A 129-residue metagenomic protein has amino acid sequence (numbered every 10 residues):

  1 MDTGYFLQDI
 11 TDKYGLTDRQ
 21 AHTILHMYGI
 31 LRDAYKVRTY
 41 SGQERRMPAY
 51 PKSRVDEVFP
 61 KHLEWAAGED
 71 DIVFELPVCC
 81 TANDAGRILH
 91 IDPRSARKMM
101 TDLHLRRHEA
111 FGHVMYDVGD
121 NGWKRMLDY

Functional and structural regions predicted by a protein language model:
M1-I24, D71-M99: Polyanion-binding surface elements
D2, K13, M27, Y40 (+4 more regions): Intrinsically disordered, low-complexity segments enriched in small/polar residues
K13, M27, D33, Y40 (+4 more regions): Compositionally biased, intrinsically disordered low-complexity segments
R19-I30, A34, R38, P93-D102 (+1 more regions): Extended intrinsically disordered, low-complexity coil regions enriched in Ser, Thr, Gly, Ala and often Pro
D33-E64, T101, L105-Y129: Short helix-start
F59-L76: Intrinsically disordered, low-complexity Ser/Thr-rich linker and spacer segments in cell-wall-related proteins
